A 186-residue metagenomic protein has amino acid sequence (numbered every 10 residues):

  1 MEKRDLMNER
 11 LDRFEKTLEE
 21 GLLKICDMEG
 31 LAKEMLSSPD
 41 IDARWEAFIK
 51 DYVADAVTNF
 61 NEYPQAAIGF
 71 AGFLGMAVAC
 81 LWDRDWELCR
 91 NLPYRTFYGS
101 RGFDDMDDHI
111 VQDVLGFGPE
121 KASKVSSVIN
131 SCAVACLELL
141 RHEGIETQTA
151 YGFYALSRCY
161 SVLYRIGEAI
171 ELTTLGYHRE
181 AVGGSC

Functional and structural regions predicted by a protein language model:
M1-C186: Intrinsic-disorder/low-complexity detector
